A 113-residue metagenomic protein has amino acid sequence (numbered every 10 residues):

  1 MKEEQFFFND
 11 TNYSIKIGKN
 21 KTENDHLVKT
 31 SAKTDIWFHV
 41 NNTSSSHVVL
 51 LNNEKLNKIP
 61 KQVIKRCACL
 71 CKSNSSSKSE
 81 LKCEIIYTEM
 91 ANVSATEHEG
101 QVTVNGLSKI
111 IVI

Functional and structural regions predicted by a protein language model:
M1-I113: Duplex nucleic acid-engaging cores and interfaces of nucleic-acid transaction enzymes
